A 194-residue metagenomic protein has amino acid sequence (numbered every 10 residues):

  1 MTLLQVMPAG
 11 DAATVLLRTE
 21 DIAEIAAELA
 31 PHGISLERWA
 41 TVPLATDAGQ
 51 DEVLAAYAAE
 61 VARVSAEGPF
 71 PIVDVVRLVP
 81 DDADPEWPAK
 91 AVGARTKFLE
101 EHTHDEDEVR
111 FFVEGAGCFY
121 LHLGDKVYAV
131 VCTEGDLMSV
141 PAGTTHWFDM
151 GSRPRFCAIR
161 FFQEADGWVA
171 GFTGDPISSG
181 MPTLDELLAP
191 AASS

Functional and structural regions predicted by a protein language model:
M1-V73: N-terminal leader/capping segments at the start of a protein or of a new domain
D11-A13, A116-C118, D125-K126, L137 (+2 more regions): Short Gly/Pro-enriched loop/turn and capping motifs at secondary-structure junctions
V75-D105: Conserved short histidine dyad/triad with adjacent acidic residue
T103-L123: Short, conserved beta-strand element in jelly-roll/cupin
L121-V131, M150-G151, A170-F172: A short secondary-structure junction signal
C132-S152: Conserved metal-binding segment of the jelly-roll/cupin
D149-S194: Double-stranded beta-helix
